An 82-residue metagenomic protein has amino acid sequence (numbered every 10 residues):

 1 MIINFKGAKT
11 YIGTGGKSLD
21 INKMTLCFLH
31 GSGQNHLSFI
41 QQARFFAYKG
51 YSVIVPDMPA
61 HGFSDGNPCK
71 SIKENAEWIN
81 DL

Functional and structural regions predicted by a protein language model:
M1-T10, T14: N-terminal cap/lid segment of alpha/beta-hydrolase-fold proteins
I2-N4, G31, N67, S71: Pocket-edge positions in alpha/beta enzyme catalytic cores
I3, L19-I21, Q34, E74 (+1 more regions): Intrinsic-disorder/low-complexity regions
F5-K6, A43, N75: Compositionally biased, intrinsically disordered low-complexity segments
Y11-F63: Conserved HGGG/HGGXW glycine-rich cap/lid loop of the alpha/beta-hydrolase fold
Y48, V55-L82: Active-site loop/oxyanion-hole signature of alpha/beta-hydrolase fold enzymes
